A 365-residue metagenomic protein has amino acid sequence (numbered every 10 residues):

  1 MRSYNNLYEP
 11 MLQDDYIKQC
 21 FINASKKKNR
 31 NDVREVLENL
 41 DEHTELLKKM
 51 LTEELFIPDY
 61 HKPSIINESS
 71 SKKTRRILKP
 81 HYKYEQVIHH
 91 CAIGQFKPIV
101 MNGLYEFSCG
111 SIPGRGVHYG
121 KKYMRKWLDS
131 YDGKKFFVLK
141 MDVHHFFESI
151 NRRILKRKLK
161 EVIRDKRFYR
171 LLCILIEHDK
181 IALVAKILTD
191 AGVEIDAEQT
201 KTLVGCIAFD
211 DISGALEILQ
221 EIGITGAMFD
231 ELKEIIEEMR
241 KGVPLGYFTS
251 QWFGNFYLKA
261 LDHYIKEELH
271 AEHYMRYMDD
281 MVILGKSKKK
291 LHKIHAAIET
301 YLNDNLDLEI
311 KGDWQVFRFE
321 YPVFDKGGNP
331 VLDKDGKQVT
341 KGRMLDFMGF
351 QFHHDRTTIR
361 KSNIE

Functional and structural regions predicted by a protein language model:
M1-K49: Non-catalytic, polymerase-adjacent accessory regions of viral genome-replication enzymes
S3-L7, G94-N151: Active-site-proximal segment of RNA-dependent polymerases
D41-K73: Active-site-flanking structural segment that lines cofactor/substrate pockets
L51, Y131-M278, V282-A297, M344: Conserved polymerase palm-domain catalytic core
S69-F107, L219-I235: Glycine/proline-rich, flexible active-site/cofactor-binding loop segments that harbor closely spaced acidic
C91, Q95, I99, I154 (+2 more regions): Amphipathic alpha-helical segments in well-ordered regions
F168-R170, H273-R276, I283-E365: Polymerase palm active-site segment centered on the conserved acidic dipeptide of motif C
